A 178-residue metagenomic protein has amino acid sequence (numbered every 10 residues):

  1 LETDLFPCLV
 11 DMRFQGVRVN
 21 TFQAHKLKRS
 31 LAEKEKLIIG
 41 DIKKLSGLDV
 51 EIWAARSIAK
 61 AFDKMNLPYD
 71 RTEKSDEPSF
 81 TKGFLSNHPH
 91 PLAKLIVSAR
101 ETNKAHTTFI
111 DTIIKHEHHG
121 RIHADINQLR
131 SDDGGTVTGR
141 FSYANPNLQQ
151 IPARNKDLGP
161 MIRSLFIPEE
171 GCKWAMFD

Functional and structural regions predicted by a protein language model:
L1-M161, I167-W174: Conserved "right-hand" nucleotidyltransferase catalytic core of DNA-directed polymerases
F177: Active-site flanking residues adjacent to catalytic metal/cofactor-binding acidic residues
